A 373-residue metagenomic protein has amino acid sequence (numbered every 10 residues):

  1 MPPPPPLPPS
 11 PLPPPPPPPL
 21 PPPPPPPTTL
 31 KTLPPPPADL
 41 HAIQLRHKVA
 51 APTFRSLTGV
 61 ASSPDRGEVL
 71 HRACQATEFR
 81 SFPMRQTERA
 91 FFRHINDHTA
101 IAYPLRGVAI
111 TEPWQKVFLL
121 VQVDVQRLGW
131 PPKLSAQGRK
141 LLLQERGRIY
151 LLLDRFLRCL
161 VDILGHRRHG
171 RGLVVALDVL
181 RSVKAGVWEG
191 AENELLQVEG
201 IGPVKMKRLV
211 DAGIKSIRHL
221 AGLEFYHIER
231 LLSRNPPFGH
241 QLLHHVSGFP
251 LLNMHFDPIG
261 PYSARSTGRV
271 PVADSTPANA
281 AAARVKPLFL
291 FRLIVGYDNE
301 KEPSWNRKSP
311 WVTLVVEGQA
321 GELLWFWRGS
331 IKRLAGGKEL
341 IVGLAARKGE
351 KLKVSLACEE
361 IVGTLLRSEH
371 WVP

Functional and structural regions predicted by a protein language model:
M1, P27, A38, W188-L242: Helix-hairpin-helix
M1-P3, R171: Long, charged, alpha-helical interaction scaffolds
P3-P24: Compositionally biased, intrinsically disordered low-complexity segments enriched in Pro/Arg/Gln/His
P26-E199, P203, D211, P258-A320 (+1 more regions): C-terminal helical accessory/scaffold domains
R230-E300, R307-E350, L356-P373: Beta-rich interaction modules in large eukaryotic scaffold/regulatory proteins
